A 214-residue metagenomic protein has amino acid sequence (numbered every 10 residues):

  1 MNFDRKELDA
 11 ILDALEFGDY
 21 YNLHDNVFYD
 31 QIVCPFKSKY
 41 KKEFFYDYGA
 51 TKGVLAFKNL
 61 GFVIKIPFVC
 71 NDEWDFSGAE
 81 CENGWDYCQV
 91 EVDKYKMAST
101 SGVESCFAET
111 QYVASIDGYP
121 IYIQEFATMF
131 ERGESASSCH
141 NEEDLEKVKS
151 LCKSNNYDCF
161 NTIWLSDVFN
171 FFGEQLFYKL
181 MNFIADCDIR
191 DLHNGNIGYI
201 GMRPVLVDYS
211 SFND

Functional and structural regions predicted by a protein language model:
N2-C70: ATP-binding glycine-rich phosphate-binding loop
E43, D47-E104: ATP-binding glycine-rich loop module of kinase domains
F62, C106-A108, Y122, D188 (+1 more regions): Protein kinase-like catalytic core scaffold
I66-F68, F126, Y209: Residue-level recognition of conserved beta-strand positions in structured domain cores
D75-G78, V148, Y209-D214: Active-site Asp-x-Gly
V92, K96-G173: Conserved structural core of kinase catalytic domains
G173-L176, M181-A185: Terminal, low-complexity interaction segments
F183-D214: Catalytic activation segment of kinase domains across protein kinase-like and atypical kinase folds
